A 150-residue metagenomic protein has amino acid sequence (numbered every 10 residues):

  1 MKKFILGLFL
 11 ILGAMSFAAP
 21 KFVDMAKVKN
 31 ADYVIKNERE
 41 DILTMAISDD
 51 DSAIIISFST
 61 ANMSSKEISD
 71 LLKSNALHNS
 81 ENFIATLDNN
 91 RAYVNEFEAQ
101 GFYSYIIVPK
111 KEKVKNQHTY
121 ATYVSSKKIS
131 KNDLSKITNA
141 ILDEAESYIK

Functional and structural regions predicted by a protein language model:
F4-A14: Sec-dependent N-terminal signal peptides
A19-D41: Short N-terminal segments immediately surrounding and downstream of signal-peptide cleavage
K21-D24, S64, I68, D133-I141: Stable alpha-helical elements in mature extracytoplasmic
V28, S48-A53, A99-F102: Glycine-centered tight beta-turn/hairpin loop motif at sheet-sheet or coil-to-beta transitions
K29-Y33, T122-K150: Surface-exposed amphipathic alpha-helical segments
I42-D70, Q117-S125: A short acidic-to-branched-hydrophobic micro-motif
L77-K115: Signature of long, low-cysteine stretches enriched in small and polar/charged residues
